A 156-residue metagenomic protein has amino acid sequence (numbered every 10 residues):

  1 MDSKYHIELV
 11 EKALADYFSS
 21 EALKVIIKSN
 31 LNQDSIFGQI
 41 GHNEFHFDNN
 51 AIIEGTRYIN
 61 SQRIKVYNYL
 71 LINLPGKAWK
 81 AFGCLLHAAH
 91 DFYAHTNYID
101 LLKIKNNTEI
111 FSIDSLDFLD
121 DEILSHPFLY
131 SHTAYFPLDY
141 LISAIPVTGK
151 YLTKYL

Functional and structural regions predicted by a protein language model:
M1-G83, A88, H95-L156: N-terminal, motif-rich segments that launch catalysis or mediate targeting to/interaction with membranes, typified by
